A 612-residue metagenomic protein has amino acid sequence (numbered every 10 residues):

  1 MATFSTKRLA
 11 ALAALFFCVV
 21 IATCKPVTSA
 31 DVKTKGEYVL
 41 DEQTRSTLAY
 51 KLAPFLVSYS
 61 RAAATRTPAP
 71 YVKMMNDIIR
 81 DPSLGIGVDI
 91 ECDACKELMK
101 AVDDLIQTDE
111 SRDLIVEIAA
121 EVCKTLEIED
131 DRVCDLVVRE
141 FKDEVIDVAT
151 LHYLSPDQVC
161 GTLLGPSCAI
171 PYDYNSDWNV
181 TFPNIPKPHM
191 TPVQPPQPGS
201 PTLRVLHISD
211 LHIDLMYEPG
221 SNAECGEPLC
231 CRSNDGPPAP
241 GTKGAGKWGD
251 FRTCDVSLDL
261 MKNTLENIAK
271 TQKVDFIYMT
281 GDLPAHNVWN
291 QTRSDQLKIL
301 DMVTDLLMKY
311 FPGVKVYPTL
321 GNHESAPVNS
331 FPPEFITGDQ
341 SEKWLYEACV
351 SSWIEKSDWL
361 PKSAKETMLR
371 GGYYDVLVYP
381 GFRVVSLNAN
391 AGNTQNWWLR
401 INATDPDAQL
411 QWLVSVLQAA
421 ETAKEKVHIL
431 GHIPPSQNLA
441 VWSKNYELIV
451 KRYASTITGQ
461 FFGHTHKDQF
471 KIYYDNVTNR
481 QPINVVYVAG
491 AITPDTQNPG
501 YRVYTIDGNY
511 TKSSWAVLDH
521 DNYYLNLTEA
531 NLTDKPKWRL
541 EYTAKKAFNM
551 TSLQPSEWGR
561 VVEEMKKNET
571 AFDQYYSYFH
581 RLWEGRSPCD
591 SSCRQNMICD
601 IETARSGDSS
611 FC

Functional and structural regions predicted by a protein language model:
A2, F16-V39: N-terminal signal peptide
A2-A10: Bacterial N-terminal signal peptides that target proteins for export
T28-D143, T150-K270, D275-Y278, Q340-A419 (+1 more regions): Metal-dependent phosphoesterase/phosphodiesterase active-site architecture
H207-S209, D275-D282, P312-N322, H428-H432 (+3 more regions): Active-site neighborhood of phospho(di)ester-bond hydrolases with catalytic His/Asp-centered motifs
L215, A285-V288, P318-N329, N393-Q395 (+3 more regions): Active-site environment of divalent metal-dependent phosphoester hydrolases
G246-Q340: Core catalytic region of metal-dependent phosphoesterases/phosphodiesterases, especially metallo-beta-lactamase-like
M308-Y310, K444-S455, Y473-I483, I506: Short, surface-exposed basic-aromatic patches at helix termini and helix-loop junctions that form
A391-Q411, S415-F462: Active-site-proximal segments of metal-dependent phosphoesterases and phosphodiesterases across multiple
